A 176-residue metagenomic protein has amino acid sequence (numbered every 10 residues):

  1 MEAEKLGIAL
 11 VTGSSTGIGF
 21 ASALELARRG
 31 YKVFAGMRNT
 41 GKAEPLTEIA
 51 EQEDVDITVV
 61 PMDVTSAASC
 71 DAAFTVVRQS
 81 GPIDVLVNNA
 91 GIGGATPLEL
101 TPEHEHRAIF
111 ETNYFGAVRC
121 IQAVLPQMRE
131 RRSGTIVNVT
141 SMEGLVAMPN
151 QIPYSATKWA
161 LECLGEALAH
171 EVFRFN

Functional and structural regions predicted by a protein language model:
S15-G17: Conserved glycine-rich cofactor-binding loop
R29-P45: Conserved glycine-rich Rossmann-like NAD(P)H-binding loop of the short-chain dehydrogenase/reductase
M62-A72, E103-H104: The beta1-alpha1 cofactor-binding region of Rossmann-like NAD(H)/NADP(H)-dependent oxidoreductases
P97-L98, E105-R107: Substrate-binding pocket helix/loop in short-chain dehydrogenase/reductase
E99, V146-I152: Active-site loop immediately N-terminal to the catalytic Tyr-X3-Lys motif of short-chain dehydrogenase/reductase
I121, T157: Active-site helix of classical SDR
S141: Residue(s) in the substrate-gating loop at a strand-loop-helix junction that position the organic substrate next
